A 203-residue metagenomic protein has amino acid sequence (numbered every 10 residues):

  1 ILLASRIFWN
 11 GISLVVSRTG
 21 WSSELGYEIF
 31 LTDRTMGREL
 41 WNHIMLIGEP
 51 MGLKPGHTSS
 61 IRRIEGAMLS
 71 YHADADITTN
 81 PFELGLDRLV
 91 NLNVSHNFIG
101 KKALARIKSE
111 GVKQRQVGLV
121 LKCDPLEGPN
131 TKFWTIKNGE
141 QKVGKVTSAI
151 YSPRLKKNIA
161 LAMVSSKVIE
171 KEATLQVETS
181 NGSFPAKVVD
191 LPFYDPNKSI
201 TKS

Functional and structural regions predicted by a protein language model:
I1-S203: Conserved, structured C-terminal
